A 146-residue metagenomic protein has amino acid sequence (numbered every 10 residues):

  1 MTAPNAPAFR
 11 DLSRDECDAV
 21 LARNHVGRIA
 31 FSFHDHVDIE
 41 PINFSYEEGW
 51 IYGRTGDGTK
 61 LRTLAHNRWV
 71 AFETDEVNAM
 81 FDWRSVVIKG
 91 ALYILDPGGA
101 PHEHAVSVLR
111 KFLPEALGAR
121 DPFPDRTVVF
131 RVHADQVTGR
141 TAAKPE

Functional and structural regions predicted by a protein language model:
M1-A22: Extreme N-terminal tail/first-helix region
A6-A8, E76-E146: Charged, gly/pro-rich active-site loop segments
S13-E16, D38-E40, D57-T59, L117-G118: A generic local structural motif
R14, V26, W69, A134: ATP/adenylate-binding site constellation spanning eukaryotic-like Ser/Thr protein kinases, ABC-transporter
L21, L64, V108-F112: A generic structural signal for nonpolar/aromatic side chains embedded in well-ordered alpha-helices
N24, I39, Y46-E48, A65-W69 (+2 more regions): Short connector loops at helix/strand junctions that flank enzyme active sites, especially segments positioning acidic
N24-G56, F72: Short beta-strand segments
G53-M80: Helix-adjacent hinge/juxtasegments
